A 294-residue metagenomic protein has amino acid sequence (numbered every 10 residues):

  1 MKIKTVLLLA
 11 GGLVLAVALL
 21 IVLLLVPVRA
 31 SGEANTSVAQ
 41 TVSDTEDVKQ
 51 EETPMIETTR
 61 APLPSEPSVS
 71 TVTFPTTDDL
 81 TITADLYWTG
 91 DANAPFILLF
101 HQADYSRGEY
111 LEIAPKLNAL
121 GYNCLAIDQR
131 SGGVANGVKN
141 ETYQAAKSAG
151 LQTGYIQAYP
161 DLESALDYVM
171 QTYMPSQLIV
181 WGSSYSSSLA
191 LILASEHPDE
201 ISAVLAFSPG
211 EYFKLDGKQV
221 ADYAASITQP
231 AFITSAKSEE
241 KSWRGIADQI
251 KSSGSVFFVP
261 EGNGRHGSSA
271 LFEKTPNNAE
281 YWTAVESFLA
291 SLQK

Functional and structural regions predicted by a protein language model:
M1-V14: N-terminal Sec-pathway targeting helices
A30-P67: Ser/Thr-rich, Proline-interspersed low-complexity disordered segments
E52-T89: N-terminal cap/lid segment of alpha/beta-hydrolase-fold proteins
L80-D85, N93-T172: Serine-hydrolase catalytic machinery in alpha/beta-hydrolase-like enzymes
D128-G133, G210, N263-G264: Short beta-to-alpha linker loops that shape the active-site pocket of alpha/beta-hydrolase fold enzymes
D167-S226: Primarily recognizes the serine-hydrolase "nucleophile elbow" in alpha/beta-hydrolase and SGNH/GDSL folds
P209-G262: The feature captures the conserved acid-bearing segment of alpha/beta-hydrolase catalytic domains
V256-K294: C-terminal catalytic histidine-bearing segment of alpha/beta-hydrolase fold enzymes
